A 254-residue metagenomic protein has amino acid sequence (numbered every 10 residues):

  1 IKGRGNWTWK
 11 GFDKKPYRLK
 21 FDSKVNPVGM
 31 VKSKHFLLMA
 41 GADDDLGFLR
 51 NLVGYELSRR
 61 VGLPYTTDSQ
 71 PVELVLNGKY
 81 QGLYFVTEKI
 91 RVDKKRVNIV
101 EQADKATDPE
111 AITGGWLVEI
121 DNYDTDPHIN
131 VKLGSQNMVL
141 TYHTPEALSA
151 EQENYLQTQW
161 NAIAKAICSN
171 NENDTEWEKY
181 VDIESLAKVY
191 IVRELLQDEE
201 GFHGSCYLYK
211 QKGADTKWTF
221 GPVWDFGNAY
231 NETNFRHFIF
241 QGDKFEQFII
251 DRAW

Functional and structural regions predicted by a protein language model:
I1-W254: Phosphate/dinucleotide-binding and metal-coordinating scaffold of catalytic cores in nucleotide-dependent enzymes
